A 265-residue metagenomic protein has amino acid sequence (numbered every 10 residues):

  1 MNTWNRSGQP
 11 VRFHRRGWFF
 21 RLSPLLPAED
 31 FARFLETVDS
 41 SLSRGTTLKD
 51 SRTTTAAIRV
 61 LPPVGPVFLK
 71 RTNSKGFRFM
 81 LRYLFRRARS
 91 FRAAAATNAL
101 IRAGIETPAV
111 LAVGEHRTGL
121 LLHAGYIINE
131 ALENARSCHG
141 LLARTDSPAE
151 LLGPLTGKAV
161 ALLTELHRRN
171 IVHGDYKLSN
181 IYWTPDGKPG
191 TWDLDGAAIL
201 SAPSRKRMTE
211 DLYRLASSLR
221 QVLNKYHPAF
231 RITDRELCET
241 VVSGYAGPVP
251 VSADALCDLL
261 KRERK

Functional and structural regions predicted by a protein language model:
M1-T46: Juxta-kinase regulatory segment immediately upstream of eukaryotic protein kinase catalytic domains
A32-S137, K158-T164, R168-R169: Conserved ATP-binding subdomain of kinase catalytic cores across diverse folds
R71, A131, Y176, L194-G196 (+1 more regions): Generic detector of well-ordered alpha-helical packing
S137-S147: AlphaC helix of the protein kinase catalytic domain
L152-T156: Short alpha-helical scaffold element within the canonical Hanks-type protein kinase domain
R168-L178: Catalytic-loop of the protein kinase fold
N180-W192: Conserved protein kinase catalytic/activation segment
G190-R264: C-lobe/activation-segment region of protein kinase-like
